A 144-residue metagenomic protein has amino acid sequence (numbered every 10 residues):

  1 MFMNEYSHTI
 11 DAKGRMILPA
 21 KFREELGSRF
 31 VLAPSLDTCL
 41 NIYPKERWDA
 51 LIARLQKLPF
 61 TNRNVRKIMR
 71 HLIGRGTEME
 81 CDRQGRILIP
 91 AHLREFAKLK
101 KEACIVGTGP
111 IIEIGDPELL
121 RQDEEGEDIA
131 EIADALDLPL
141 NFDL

Functional and structural regions predicted by a protein language model:
M1-S7, A12, F22-M79, R83-Q84 (+1 more regions): Flexible "stalk/tail and boundary" regions
